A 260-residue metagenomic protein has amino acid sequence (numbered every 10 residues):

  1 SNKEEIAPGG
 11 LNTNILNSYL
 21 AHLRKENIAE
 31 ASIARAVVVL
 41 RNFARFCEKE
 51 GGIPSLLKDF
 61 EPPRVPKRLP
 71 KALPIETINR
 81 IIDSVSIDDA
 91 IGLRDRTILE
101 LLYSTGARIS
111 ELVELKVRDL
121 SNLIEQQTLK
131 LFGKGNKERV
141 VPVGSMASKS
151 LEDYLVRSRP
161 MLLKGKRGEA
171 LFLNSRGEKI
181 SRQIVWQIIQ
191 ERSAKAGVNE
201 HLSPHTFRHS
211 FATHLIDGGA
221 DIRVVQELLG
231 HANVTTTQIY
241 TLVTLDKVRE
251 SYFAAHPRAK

Functional and structural regions predicted by a protein language model:
S1-K260: Conserved catalytic core of the tyrosine transesterase superfamily
